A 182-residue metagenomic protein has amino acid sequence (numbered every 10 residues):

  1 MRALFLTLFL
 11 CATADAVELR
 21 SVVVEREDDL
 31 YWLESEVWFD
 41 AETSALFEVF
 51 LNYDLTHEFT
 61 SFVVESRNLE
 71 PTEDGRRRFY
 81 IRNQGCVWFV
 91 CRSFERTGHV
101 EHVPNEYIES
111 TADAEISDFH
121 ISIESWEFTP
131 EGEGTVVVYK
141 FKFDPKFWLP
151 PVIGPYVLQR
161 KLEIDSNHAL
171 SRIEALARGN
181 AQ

Functional and structural regions predicted by a protein language model:
A3-A12: Sec-dependent N-terminal signal peptides
A14-D74, H168: Hydrophobic ligand-binding cavity/cleft-lining segments
R26, W38, N68-S117, H168-Q182: Glycine-rich portal/gate segments that line the openings of hydrophobic small-molecule binding cavities
Y31-S35, G75, R96, P104-E106 (+2 more regions): Envelope-exposed proteins and targeting segments
S44, E48, E133, S171 (+1 more regions): Replace "anionic and nucleotidyl ligands
L46-V49, T56, V100, S110 (+1 more regions): Hydrophobic pocket/interface hotspot
F50-L51, S61-V63, I81-G85, A112-A114 (+1 more regions): A mature extracytoplasmic/lumenal domain signature
D113-I164: Beta-strand/loop substructures that line and gate deep hydrophobic ligand-binding cavities in soluble
